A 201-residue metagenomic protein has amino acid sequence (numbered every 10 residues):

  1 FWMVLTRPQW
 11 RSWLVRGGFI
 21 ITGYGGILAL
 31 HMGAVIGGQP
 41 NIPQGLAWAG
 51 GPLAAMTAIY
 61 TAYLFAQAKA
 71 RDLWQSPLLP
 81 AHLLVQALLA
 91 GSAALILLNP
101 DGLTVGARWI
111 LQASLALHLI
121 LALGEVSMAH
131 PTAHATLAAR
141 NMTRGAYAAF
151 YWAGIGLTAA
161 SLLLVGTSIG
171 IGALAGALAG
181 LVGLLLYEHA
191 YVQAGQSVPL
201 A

Functional and structural regions predicted by a protein language model:
F1-R11, P199: Flexible loop linkers connecting adjacent transmembrane helices in multi-pass alpha-helical membrane transporters
M3-V4, L73, A190-Y191: Residue-level preference for alpha-helix termini and adjacent loops
R7-L186: Long, contiguous internal "core" modules enriched in hydrophobic/ aromatic residues
H134-A138, G195-A201: Short, Lys/Arg-enriched, Gly/Pro-containing loop segments at transmembrane-helix junctions of multi-pass membrane
V182, L186-V198: Membrane-helix cytosolic exit motif
